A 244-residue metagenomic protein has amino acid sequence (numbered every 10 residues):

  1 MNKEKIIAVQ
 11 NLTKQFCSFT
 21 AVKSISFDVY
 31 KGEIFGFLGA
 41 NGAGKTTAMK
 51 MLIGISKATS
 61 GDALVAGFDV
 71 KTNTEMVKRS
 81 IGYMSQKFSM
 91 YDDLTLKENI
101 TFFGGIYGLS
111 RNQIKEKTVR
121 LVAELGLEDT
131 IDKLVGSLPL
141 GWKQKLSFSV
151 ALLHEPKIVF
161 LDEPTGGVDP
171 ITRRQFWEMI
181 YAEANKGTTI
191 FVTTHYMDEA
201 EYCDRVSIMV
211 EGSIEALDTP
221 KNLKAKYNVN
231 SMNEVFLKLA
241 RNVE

Functional and structural regions predicted by a protein language model:
D93, L134-G141: Conserved ABC ATPase signature
T101, G105, N112-T130: Conserved ABC ATPase "signature" region
F148: Hydrophobic anchor residue at the start of the ABC signature
E155: Conserved catalytic motifs of ABC-family nucleotide-binding domains
V159-E163: Catalytic Walker B motif of ABC-type/P-loop ATPase nucleotide-binding domains
L217-D218: ABC ATPase "signature
